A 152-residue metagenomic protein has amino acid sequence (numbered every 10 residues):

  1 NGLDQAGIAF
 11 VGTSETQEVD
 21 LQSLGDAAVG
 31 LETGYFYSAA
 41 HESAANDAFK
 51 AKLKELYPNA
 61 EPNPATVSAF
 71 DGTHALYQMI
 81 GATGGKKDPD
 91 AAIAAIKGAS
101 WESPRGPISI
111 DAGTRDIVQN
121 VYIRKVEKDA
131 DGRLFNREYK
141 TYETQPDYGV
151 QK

Functional and structural regions predicted by a protein language model:
N1-K152: Extracytosolic ligand-binding ectodomains
